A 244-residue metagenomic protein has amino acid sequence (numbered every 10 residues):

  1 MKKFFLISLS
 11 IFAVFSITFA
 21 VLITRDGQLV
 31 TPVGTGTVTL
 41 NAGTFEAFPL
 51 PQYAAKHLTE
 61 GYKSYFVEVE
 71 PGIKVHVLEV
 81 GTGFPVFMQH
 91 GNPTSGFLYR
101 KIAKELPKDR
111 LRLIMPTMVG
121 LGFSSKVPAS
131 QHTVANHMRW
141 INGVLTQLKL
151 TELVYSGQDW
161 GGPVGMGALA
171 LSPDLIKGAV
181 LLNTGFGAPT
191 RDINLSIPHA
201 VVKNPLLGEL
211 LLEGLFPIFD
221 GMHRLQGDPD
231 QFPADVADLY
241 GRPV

Functional and structural regions predicted by a protein language model:
M1-A13: N-terminal Sec-pathway targeting helices
F5-L6, Q28, A103-K104: Sequence-pattern detector for short linear motifs and compositional/periodic biases rather than a specific fold
S16-S64, P71, V75, P85-F87 (+3 more regions): Flexible "cap/lid" subdomain of the alpha/beta-hydrolase fold that forms the substrate-access gate
I73, L78-F123: Conserved HGGG/HGGXW glycine-rich cap/lid loop of the alpha/beta-hydrolase fold
